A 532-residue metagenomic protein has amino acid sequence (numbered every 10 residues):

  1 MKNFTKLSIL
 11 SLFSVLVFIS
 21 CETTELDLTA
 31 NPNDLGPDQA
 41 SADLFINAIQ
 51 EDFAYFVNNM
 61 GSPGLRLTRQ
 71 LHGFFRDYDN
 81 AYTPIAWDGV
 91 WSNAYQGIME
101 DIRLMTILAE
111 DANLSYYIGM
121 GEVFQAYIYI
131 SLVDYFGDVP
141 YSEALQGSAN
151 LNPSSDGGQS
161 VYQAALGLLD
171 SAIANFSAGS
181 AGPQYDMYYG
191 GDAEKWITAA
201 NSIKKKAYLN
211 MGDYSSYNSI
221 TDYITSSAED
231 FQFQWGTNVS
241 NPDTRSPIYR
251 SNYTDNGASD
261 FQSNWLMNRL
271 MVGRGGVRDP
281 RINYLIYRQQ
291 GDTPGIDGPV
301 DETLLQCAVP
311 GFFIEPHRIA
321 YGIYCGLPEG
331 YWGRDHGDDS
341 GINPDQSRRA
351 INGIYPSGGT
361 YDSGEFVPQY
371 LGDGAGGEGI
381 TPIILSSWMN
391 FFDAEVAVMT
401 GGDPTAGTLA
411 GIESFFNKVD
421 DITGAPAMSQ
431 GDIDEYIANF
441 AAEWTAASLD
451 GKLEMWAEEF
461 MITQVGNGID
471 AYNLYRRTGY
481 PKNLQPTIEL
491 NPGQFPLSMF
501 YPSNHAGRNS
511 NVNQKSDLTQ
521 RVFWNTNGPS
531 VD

Functional and structural regions predicted by a protein language model:
M1-A30: Bacterial Sec-dependent N-terminal signal peptides
F4-S8, A394, W456: Gram-positive Sec-dependent secretion signals
C21-T68, F74-Y78, I85, N93-Q96 (+2 more regions): Membrane-proximal, proline-rich intrinsically disordered regions
T24, D88-V90, I224, E458 (+1 more regions): Extracellular glycan-recognition regions
Q39-A40, R69-V419, T423, A446-G451 (+1 more regions): Structured, solvent-exposed acidic/aromatic patches
G61-L65, Y287-R288, G468-R477: Short coil/turn segments at secondary-structure boundaries
N390, V398, I412-D532: C-terminal functional modules
